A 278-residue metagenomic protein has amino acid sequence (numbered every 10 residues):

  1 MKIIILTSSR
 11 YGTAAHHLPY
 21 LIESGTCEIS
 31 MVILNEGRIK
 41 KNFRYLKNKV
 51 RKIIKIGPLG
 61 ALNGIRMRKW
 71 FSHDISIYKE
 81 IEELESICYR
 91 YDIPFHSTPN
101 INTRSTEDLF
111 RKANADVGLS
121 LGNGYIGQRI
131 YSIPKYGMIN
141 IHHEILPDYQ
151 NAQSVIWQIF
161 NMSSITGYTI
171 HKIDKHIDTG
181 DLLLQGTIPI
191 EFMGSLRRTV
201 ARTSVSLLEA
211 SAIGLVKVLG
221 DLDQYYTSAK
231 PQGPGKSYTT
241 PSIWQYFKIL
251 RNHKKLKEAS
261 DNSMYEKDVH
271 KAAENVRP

Functional and structural regions predicted by a protein language model:
M1-P278: One-carbon transfer enzymes
